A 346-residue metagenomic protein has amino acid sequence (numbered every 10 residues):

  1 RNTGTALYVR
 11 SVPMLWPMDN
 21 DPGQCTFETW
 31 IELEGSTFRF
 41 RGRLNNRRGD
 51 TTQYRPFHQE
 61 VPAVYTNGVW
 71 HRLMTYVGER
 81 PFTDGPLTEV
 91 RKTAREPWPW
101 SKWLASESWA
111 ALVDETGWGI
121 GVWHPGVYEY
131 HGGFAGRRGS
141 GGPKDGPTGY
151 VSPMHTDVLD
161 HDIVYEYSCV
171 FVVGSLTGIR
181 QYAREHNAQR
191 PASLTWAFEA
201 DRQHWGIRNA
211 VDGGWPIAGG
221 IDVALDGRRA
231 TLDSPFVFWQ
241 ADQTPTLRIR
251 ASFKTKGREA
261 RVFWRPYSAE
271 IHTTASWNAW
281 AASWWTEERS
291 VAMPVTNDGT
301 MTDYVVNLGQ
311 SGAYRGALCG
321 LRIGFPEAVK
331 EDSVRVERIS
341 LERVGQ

Functional and structural regions predicted by a protein language model:
R1-G35, G49-Q53: Extended, loop-rich substrate-binding clefts of extracytoplasmic carbohydrate-active enzymes
T5-Y8, A210-A230: Short carbohydrate-recognition loop motifs
P13-L15, I31-G35, L44-R48, F171-S175 (+1 more regions): Beta-strand elements of well-folded, non-transmembrane domains
C25-F27, E34-P81: Acidic (Asp/Glu-rich), glycine- and aromatic
G49-T52, L73-M74, G85, W98 (+1 more regions): Extracellular polysaccharide-targeting segments
K102-L194: Beta-strand-rich recognition/accessory modules
R184-D212: Extracellular carbohydrate-recognition regions
G220-A317, P326-V334, S340-R343: Extracellular ligand-binding interfaces
